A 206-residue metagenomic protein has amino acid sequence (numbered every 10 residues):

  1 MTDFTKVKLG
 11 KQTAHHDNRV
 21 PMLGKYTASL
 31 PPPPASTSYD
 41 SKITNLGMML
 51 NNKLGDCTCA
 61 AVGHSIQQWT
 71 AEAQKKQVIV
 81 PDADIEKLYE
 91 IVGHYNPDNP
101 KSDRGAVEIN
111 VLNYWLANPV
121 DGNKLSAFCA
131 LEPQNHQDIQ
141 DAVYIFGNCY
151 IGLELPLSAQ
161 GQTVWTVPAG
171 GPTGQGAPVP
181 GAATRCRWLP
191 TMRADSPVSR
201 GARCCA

Functional and structural regions predicted by a protein language model:
M1-A206: Catalytic-core signature of thiol
